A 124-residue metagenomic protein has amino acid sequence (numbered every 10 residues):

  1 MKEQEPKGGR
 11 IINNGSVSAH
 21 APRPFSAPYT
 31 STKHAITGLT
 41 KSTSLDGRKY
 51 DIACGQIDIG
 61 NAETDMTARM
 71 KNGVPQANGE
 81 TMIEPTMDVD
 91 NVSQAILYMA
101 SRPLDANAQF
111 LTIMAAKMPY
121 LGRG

Functional and structural regions predicted by a protein language model:
M1-G8: A short helix-coil junction within the Rossmann-fold of NAD(P)-dependent oxidoreductases
S16: Residue(s) in the substrate-gating loop at a strand-loop-helix junction that position the organic substrate next
A21-A27, E84: Active-site loop immediately N-terminal to the catalytic Tyr-X3-Lys motif of short-chain dehydrogenase/reductase
F25, D58-K71, G124: Short beta-loop-alpha junction of Rossmann-like oxidoreductase domains
Y29, T37: Catalytic tyrosine of NAD(P)H-dependent dehydrogenase/reductases that use a Tyr as the general acid/base
T32: Active-site helix of classical SDR
L45-R48: Alpha-helical segment proximal to the catalytic Tyr-Lys
Q56-I57, P75-L121: C-terminal helical subdomain
